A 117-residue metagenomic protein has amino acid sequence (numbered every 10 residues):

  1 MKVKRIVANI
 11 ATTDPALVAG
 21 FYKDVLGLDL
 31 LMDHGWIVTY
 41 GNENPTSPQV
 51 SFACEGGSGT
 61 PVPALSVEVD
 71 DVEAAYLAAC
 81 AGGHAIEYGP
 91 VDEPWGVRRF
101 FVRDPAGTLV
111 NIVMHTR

Functional and structural regions predicted by a protein language model:
M1-L17, T46-S47, P63-L65, V113-R117: N-terminal beta-strand motif that seeds the catalytic metal site of vicinal oxygen chelate
D14-D29: Amphipathic alpha-helical segments
D14-P15, L65-L109: Vicinal oxygen chelate
G27-D33, A85-G89: Short secondary-structure junctions
D29-V62, L109-M114: Conserved short beta-strand elements that form part of the metal-binding/catalytic scaffold of enzyme active sites
E55, D70, P105, H115-R117: Beta-hairpin (beta-strand-turn-beta-strand) motif
